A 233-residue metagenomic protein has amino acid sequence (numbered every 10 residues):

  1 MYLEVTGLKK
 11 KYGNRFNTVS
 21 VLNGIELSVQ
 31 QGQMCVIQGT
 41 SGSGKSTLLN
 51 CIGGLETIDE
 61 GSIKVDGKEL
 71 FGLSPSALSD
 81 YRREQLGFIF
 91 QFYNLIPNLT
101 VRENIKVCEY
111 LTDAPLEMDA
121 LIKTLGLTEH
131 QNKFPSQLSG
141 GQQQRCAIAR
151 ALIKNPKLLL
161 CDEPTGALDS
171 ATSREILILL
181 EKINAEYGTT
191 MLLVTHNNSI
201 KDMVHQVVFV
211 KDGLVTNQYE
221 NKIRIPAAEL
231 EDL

Functional and structural regions predicted by a protein language model:
Q38-T40: The feature captures the beta-strand-to-loop junction immediately N-terminal to the Walker
G53: Helix-to-loop junction immediately C-terminal to a conserved catalytic motif
G61-E69, V107: Conserved ABC transporter NBD signature motif
L99-K106: Short coil-to-helix segment of the ABC ATPase nucleotide-binding domain corresponding to the Q-loop/switch region
F134-Q144: Conserved ABC ATPase signature
I153-K157: A short, proline-enriched helix->beta-strand linker immediately N-terminal to the Walker B motif in ABC-type P-loop
L159-D162: Catalytic Walker B motif of ABC-type/P-loop ATPase nucleotide-binding domains
